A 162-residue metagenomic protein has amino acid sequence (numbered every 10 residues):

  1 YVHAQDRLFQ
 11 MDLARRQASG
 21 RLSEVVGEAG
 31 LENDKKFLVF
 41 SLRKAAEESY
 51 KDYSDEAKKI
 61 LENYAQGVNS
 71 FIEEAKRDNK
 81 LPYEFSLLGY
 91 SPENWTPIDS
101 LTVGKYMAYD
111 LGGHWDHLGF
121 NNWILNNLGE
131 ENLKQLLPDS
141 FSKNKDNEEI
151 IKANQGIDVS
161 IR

Functional and structural regions predicted by a protein language model:
Y1-R162: Substrate-recognition/specificity elements adjacent to catalytic centers across diverse enzyme folds
